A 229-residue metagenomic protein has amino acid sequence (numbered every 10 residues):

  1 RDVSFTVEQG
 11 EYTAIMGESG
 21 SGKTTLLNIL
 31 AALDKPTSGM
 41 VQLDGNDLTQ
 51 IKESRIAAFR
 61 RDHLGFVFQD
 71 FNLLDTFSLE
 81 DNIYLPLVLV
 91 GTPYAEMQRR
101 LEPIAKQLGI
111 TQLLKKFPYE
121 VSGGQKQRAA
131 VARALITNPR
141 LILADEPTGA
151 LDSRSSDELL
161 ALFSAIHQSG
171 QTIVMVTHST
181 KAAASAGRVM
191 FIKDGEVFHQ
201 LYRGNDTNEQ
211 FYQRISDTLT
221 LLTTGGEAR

Functional and structural regions predicted by a protein language model:
M16-E18: The feature captures the beta-strand-to-loop junction immediately N-terminal to the Walker
A31: Helix-to-loop junction immediately C-terminal to a conserved catalytic motif
G39-D47: Conserved ABC transporter NBD signature motif
F77-L85: Short coil-to-helix segment of the ABC ATPase nucleotide-binding domain corresponding to the Q-loop/switch region
F117-V121, Q125-Q127: Conserved ABC ATPase signature
I136-R140: A short, proline-enriched helix->beta-strand linker immediately N-terminal to the Walker B motif in ABC-type P-loop
I142-D145: Catalytic Walker B motif of ABC-type/P-loop ATPase nucleotide-binding domains
